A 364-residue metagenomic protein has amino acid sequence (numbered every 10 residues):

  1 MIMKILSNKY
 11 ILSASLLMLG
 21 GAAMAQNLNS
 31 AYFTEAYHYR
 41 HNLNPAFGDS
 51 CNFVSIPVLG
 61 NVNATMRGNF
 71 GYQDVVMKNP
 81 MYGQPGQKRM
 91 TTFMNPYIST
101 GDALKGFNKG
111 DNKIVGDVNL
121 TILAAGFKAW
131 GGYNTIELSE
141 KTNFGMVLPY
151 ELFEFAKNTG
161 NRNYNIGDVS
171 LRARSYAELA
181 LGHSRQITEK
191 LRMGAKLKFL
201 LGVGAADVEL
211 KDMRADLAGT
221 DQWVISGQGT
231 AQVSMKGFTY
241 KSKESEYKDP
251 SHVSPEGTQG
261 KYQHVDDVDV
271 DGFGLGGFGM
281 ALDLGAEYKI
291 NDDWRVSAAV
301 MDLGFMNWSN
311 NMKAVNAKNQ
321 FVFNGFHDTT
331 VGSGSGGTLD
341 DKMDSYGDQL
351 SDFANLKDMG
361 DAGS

Functional and structural regions predicted by a protein language model:
M1-K4, I11, N44, W223-V224 (+1 more regions): Short intrinsically disordered, low-complexity coil segments enriched in acidic
M1-L28: Bacterial Sec-dependent N-terminal signal peptides
M1-L6, R40, Y164, D168: Intrinsic low-complexity, intrinsically disordered segments enriched in polar/basic residues
M3, A125, I136, H183 (+1 more regions): Hydrophobic/aromatic pocket-lining and membrane-interface residues
S15-M18, M94-I98, S254-Y262: Active-site-adjacent bridging/hinge elements
G21-T142, M146, A205: N-terminal, post-signal peptide beta-strand-biased segments of exported outer-membrane/organellar beta-barrel and other
L28-A31, L152-S364: Outer-membrane beta-barrel porins/channels
